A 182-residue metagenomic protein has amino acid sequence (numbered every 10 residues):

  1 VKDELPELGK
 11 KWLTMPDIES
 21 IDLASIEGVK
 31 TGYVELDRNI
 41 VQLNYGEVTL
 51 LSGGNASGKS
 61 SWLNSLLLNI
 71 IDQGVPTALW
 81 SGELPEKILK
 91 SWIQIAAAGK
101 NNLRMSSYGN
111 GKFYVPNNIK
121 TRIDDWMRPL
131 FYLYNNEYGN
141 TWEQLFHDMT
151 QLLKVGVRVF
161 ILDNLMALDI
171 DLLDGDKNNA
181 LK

Functional and structural regions predicted by a protein language model:
V1-K2: Accessory, often N-terminal, substrate/partner-engagement and coupling regions that sit outside the core NTP/cofactor
E7-G74, A78-I88, N135-K182: P-loop NTPase motor core
S57-D125: Conserved P-loop
I119-G139: Conserved P-loop NTPase mechanochemical-coupling segment
